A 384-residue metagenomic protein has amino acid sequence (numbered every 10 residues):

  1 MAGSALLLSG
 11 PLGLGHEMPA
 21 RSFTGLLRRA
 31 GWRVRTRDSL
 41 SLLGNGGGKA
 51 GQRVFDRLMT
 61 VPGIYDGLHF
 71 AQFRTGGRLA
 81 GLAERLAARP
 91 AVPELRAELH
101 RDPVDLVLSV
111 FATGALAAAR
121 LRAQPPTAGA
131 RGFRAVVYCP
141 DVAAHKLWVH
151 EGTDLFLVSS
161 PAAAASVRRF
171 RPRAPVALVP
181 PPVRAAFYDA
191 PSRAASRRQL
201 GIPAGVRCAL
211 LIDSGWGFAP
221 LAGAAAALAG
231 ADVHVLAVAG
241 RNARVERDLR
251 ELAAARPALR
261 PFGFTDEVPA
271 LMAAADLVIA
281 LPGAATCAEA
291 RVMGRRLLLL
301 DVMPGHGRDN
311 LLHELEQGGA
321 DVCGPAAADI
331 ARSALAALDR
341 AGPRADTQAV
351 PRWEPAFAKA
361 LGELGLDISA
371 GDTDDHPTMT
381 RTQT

Functional and structural regions predicted by a protein language model:
G10-P19: A short, glycine/small-residue-rich beta-strand->loop->alpha-helix junction that serves as a flexible
S22-E98: Conserved N-terminal ligand/cofactor-binding loop architecture of enzyme catalytic domains
S39, L155-C208, I212-S214, G240-R241: A nucleotide-sugar donor-handling region in carbohydrate enzymes
A71-R168, L178: Active-site and donor-binding regions of nucleotide-sugar-utilizing enzymes
P203-A274: Donor-nucleotide binding loops and adjacent catalytic segments primarily of GT-B fold Leloir glycosyltransferases
A273-G283: Acidic donor-binding loop of glycosyltransferase active sites
C287-S333: Catalytic binding pocket for nucleotide-activated donors in carbohydrate/polymer assembly enzymes
D339-R340, A349-T384: C-terminal alpha-helical cap of glycosyltransferases
